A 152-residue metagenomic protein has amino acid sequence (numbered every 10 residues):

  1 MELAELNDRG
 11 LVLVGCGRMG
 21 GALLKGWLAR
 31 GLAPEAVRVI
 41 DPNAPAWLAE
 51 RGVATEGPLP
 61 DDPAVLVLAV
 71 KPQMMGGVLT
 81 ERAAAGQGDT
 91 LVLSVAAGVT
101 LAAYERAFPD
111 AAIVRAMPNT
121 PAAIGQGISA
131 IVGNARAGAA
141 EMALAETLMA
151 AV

Functional and structural regions predicted by a protein language model:
M1-G57, D61: NAD(P)+-binding Rossmann beta1-loop-alpha1 motif at the extreme N-terminus of oxidoreductases
E5-N7, G31-L32, R82-G88, A107-F108: Short, conserved loop/helix-junction motifs that constitute active-site signature segments in enzyme catalytic cores
R18, M74-M75, V99: Residue-level detector of alpha-helix initiation sites
I40, R115-A130: Active-site capping/gating segments
N43, W47, G57-G86, L91: Rossmann-like NAD(P)-binding element
A85, A103-A112, I128-V152: Internal alpha-helical scaffold of NAD(P)-dependent oxidoreductase catalytic cores
T90-S94, Y104-T120: Rossmann-fold dehydrogenase core element
